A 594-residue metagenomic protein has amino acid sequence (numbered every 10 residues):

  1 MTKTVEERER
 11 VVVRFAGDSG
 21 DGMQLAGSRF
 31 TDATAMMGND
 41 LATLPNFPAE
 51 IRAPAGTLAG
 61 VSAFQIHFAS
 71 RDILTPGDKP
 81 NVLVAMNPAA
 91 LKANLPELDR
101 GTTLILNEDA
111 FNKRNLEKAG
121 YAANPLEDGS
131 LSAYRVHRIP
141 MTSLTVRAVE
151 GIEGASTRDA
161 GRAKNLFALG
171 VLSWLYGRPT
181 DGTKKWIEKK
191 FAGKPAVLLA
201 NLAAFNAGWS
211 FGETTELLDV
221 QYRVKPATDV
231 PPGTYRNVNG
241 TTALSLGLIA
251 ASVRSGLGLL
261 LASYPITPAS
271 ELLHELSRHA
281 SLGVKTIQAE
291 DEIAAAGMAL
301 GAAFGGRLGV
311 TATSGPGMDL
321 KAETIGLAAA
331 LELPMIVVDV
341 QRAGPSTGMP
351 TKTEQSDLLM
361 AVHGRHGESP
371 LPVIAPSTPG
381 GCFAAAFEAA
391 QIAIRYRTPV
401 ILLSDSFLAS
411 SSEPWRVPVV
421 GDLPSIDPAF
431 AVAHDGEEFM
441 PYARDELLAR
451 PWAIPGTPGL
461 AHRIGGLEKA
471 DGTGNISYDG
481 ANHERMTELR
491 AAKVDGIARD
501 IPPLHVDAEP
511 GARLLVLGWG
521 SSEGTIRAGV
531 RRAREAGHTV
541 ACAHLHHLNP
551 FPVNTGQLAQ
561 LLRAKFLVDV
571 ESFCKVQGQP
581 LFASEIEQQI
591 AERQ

Functional and structural regions predicted by a protein language model:
M1-S255: Active-site cofactor/cluster-binding pocket
R10, R147-V149, L218-G233, A251-G258 (+7 more regions): Gly-rich Lys/Arg/Thr-decorated short loops/hinges at beta-loop-alpha junctions or inter-strand turns that position
R10-D99, L246, L259-L260, T267-H363 (+1 more regions): Thiamine diphosphate
S19, M141-L144, E150-A155, L169-S173 (+4 more regions): Peripheral docking tails and interdomain loops at the edges of cofactor- or intermediate-handling domains
F47-P48, I187, A204, K225-D229 (+6 more regions): A glycine-rich phosphate-binding loop feature that marks nucleotide/adenosyl-phosphate handling sites
R135-T180, K184-G212, G381-I394, L403-K469: Internal gly/pro-rich beta-alpha loop/helix module that stabilizes soluble enzyme cofactors or their anionic handles
V230, N237-G247, S255, A385 (+1 more regions): Flexible, low-complexity linker and terminal segments
